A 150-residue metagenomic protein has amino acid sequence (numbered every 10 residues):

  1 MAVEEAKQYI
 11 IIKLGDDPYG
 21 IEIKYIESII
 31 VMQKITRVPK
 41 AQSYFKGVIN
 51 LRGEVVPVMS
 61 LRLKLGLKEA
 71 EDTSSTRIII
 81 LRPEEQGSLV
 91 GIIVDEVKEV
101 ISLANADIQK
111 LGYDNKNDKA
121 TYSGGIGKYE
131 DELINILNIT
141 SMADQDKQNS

Functional and structural regions predicted by a protein language model:
M1-S150: An acidic, low-aromatic, low-complexity terminal/linker signal
